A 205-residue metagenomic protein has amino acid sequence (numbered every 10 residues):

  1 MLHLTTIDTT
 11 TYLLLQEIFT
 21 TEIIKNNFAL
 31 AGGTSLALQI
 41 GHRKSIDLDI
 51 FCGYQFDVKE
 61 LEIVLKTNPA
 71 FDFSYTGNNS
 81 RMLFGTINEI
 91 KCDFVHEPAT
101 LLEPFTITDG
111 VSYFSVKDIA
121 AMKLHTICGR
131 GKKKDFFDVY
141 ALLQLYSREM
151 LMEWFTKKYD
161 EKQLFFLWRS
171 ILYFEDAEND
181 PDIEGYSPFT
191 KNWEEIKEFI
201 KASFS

Functional and structural regions predicted by a protein language model:
M1-S205: Compositionally biased terminal segments of proteins
